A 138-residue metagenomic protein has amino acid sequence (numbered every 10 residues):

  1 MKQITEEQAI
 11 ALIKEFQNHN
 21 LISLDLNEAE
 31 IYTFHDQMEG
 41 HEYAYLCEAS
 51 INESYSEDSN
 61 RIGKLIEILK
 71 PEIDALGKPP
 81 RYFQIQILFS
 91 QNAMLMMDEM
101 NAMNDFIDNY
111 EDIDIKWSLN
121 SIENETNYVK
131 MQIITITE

Functional and structural regions predicted by a protein language model:
M1-E138: Tubulin/FtsZ superfamily GTPase core signature
